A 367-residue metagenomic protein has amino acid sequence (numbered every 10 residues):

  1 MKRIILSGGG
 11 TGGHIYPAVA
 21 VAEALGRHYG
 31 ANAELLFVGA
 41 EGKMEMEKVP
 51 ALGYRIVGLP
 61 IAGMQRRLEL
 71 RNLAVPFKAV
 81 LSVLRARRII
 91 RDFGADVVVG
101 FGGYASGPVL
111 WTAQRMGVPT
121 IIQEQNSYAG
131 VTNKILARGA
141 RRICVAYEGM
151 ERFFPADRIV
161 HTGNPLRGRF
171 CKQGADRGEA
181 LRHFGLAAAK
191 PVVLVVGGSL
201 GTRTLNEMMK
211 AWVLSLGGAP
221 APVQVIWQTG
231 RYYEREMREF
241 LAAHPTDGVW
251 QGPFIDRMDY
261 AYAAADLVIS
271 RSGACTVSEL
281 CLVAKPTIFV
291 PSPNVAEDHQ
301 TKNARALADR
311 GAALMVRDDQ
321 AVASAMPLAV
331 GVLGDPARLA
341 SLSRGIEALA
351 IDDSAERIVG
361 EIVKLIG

Functional and structural regions predicted by a protein language model:
R3-G8, A31-L81, R231-Y233, R317-D319: Conserved nucleotide-sugar phosphate-binding/catalytic loop shared by glycosyltransferases and other
E34-L36, M44, R55, Q114-G178 (+1 more regions): Active-site-proximal region of nucleotide-activated glycan assembly enzymes, centered on histidine/acidic-rich loops
K43, K48, L52, A175-R182 (+4 more regions): Donor-nucleotide binding loops and adjacent catalytic segments primarily of GT-B fold Leloir glycosyltransferases
Y54, V118-P119, D266-L267, A284-S292 (+1 more regions): Structural loop-to-beta junction motif characteristic of Rossmann-like glycosyltransferase folds
R85-V98, S106-I121, K134-G139: Glycosyltransferases and closely related glycan-assembly transferases that use nucleotide-activated donors
A95-V97, I255, A263-S278, K285-P286: Acidic donor-binding loop of glycosyltransferase active sites
R338-D352: A short, well-ordered alpha-helix in the C-terminal region of glycosyltransferases
I351-G367: C-terminal alpha-helical cap of glycosyltransferases
